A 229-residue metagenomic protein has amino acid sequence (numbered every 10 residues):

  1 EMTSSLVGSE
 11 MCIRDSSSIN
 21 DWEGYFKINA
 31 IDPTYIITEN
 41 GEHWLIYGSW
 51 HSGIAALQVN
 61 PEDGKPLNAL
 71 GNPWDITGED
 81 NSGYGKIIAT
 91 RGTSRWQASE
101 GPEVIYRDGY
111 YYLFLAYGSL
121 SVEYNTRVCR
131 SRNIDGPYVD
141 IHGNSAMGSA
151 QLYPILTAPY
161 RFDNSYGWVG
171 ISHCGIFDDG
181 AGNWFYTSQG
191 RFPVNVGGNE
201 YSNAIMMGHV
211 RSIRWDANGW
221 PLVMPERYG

Functional and structural regions predicted by a protein language model:
E1-G8, C12-D15: Single conserved hydrophobic/aromatic residue that forms the stacking wall/gate of nucleotide- or nucleobase-binding
S5, L57-N72, V128-A146, R214-P221: Short loop/turn segments immediately following beta-strands, especially the blade-tip and inter-blade linker loops
G24-F26, G92-W96: Surface loop/turn motifs at the tips and blade-to-blade linkers of beta-strand repeat domains
D32-L57, G101-S121, F177, N183-N195: Hydrophobic core segments of beta-strands in well-ordered, beta-rich domains
G53, E123-N125, M207: A detector of repeated loop/turn-to-beta-strand junctions in beta-rich toroidal repeat architectures
L57, K65-G78, Y186, F192-G229: Beta-propeller fold recognition
S99-F162, G167-S172: Loop/turn-rich, solvent-exposed surfaces of beta-rich toroidal or solenoidal domains
T157-M207: Repeat-solenoid scaffold signature
